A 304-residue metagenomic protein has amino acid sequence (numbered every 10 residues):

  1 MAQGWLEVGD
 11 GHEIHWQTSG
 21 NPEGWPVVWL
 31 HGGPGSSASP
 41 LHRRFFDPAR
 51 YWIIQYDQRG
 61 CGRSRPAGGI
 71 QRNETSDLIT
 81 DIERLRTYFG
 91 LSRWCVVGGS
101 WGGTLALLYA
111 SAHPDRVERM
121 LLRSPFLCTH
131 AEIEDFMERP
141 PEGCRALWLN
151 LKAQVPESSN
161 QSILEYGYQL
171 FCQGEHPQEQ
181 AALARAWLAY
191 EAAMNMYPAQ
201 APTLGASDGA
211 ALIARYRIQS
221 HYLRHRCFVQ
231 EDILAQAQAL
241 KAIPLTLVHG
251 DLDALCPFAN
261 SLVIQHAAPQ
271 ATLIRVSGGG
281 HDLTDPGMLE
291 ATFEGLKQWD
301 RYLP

Functional and structural regions predicted by a protein language model:
M1-E13, Q219: N-terminal cap/lid segment of alpha/beta-hydrolase-fold proteins
V8-P66: Conserved HGGG/HGGXW glycine-rich cap/lid loop of the alpha/beta-hydrolase fold
S76-W94: Conserved acidic catalytic loop of the alpha/beta-hydrolase fold
S92-A131: Conserved hydrolase catalytic core segment
V117-Y166: A catalytic-pocket lid/entrance helix-loop region that shapes and gates access to the active site across common
K241, L247-H249: Short beta-strand/loop motif that positions the catalytic acidic residue of the alpha/beta-hydrolase fold
A254-N260: Conserved alpha/beta-hydrolase "acid-adjacent" motif
T272-P304: Catalytic active-site module of serine/aspartate enzymes centered on a nucleophile-bearing elbow/loop
